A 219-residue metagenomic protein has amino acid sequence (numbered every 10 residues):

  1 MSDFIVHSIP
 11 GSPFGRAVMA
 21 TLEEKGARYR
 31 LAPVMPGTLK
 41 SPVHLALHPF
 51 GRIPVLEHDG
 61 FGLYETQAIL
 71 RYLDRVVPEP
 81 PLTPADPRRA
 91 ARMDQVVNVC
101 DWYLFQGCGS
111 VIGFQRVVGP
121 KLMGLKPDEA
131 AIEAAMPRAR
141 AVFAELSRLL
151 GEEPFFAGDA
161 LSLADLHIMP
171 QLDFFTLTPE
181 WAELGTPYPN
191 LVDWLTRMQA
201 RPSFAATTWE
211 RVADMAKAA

Functional and structural regions predicted by a protein language model:
M1-E133, S147, P154: GST-like domain detector, emphasizing the conserved glutathione-binding G-site in the N-terminal thioredoxin-like
A17-V18, K40, N190, W194 (+1 more regions): Hydrophobic alpha-helical segments typical of transmembrane helices and their membrane-interface/capping positions
L31, D159, T207-T208: A generic structural-conservation signal
V34-M35, Y188, R211-V212: Residue-level "edge-of-site" marker
A46, A200, W209: Phosphate-coordinating loops and pocket residues in cytosolic domains that bind phosphorylated ligands
C100-A200: GST-like fold's C-terminal all-alpha helical module
A206-A219: Terminal-tail/helix-coil boundary detector
